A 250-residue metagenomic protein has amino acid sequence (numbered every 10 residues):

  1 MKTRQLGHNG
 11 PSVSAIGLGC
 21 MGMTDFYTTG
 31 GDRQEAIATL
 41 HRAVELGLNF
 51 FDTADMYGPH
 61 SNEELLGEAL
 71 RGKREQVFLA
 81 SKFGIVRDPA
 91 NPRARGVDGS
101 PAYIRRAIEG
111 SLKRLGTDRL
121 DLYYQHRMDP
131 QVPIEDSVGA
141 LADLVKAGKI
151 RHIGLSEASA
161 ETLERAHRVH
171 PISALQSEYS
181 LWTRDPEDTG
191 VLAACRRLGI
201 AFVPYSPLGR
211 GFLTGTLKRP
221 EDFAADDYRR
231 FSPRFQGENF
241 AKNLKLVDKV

Functional and structural regions predicted by a protein language model:
M1-S81: N-terminal binding-site loop/beta-alpha segment at the start of enzyme catalytic domains that lines or forms
L6, L18, A36, F51 (+10 more regions): Conserved, mostly hydrophobic/aromatic
P11-I16, G47-F50, K73-V77, T117-D121 (+4 more regions): Short, well-ordered coil/turn segments that N-cap beta-strands
G22-Q34, A90-R105: Active-site mouth loops of central-metabolism enzymes
T39, P101-L112, V250: Short, well-ordered amphipathic alpha-helical segments that serve as non-catalytic structural scaffolds within diverse
Q76-D88, E178: A short, structured active-site edge motif that brings together acidic residues
L112-P130: Active-site groove signature of glycoside hydrolases
M128-V250: Beta/alpha (TIM)-barrel catalytic core signal, keyed to glycine-rich beta->alpha loops juxtaposed to Asp/Glu that bind
